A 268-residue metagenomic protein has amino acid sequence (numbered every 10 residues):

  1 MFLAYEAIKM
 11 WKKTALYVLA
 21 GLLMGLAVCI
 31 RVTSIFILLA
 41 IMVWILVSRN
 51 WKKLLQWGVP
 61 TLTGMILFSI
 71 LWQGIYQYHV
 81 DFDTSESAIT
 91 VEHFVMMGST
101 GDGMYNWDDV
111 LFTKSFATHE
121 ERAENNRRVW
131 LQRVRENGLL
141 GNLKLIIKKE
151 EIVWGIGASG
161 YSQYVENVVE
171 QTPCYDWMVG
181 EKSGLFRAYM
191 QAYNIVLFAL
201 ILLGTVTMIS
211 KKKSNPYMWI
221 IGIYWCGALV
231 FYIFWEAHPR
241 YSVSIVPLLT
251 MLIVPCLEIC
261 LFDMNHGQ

Functional and structural regions predicted by a protein language model:
M1-K9, A20, M24, I41 (+1 more regions): Specific aromatic-rich, kink-prone transmembrane helix
M1-L16, C260, M264-H266: Membrane-interface transmembrane helices that cradle and orient dolichyl/undecaprenyl
K13-A15, N50-T63: Membrane-interfacial entry segments at the cytosolic side of transmembrane helices
L16-R31, I41-M42, P60, G64-F68 (+1 more regions): Membrane-interface alpha helices of multi-pass inner-membrane proteins
I30-V32, W219, Y232-V246: Membrane-interface catalytic loops of GT-C/OST-like multi-pass glycosylation enzymes that act
T33-S48, G58: Transmembrane-embedded, aromatic-rich helix segments that form part of the hydrophobic channel/pocket engaging
Q77-Q171: Membrane-proximal stem/loop segments at transmembrane-domain junctions that anchor or position
L145-I221, W225: Membrane-interface anchor segments at the N-terminal boundary of transmembrane helices in multi-pass membrane enzymes
